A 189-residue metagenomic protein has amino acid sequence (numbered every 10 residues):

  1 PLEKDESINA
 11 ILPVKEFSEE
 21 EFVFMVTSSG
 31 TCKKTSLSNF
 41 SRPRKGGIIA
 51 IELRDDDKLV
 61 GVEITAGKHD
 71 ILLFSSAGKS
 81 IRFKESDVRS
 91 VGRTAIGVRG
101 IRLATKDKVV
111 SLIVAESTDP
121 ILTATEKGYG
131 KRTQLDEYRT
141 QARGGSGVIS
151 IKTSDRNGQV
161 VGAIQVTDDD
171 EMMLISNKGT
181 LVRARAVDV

Functional and structural regions predicted by a protein language model:
P1-V189: Short, structured "edge-of-domain" segments at secondary-structure transitions
